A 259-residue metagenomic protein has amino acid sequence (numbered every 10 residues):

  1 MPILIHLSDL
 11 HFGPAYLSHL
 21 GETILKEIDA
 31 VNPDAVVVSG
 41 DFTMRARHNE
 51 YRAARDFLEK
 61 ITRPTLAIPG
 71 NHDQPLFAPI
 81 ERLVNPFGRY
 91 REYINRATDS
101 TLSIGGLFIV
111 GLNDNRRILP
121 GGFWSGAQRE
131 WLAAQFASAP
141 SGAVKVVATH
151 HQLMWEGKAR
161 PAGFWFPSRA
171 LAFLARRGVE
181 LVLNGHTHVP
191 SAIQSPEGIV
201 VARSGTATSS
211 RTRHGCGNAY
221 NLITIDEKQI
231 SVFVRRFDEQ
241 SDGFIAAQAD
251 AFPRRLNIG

Functional and structural regions predicted by a protein language model:
M1-I5, T101-G111, A137-V144, S195-V201: Beta-strand-turn-beta hairpins that frame and shape the catalytic cleft of phosphate-ester-processing enzymes
M1-K60, L76-F77, A97, A134: N-terminal active-site segment of His-dependent metallophosphoesterases
L7-S8, V36-D41, T65-N71, N113 (+3 more regions): Active-site neighborhood of phospho(di)ester-bond hydrolases with catalytic His/Asp-centered motifs
G13-Y16, M44-N49, N71-P79, R117-P120 (+3 more regions): Active-site environment of divalent metal-dependent phosphoester hydrolases
R52-W131, A139, F173-A175, L222: Extended active-site neighborhood of metal-dependent phosphoesterases/phosphodiesterases
S141-E156: Short acidic, glycine-rich surface-loop motifs adjacent to enzyme active sites
A159-S231: Conserved beta-sheet core of the metallophosphoesterase superfamily
I225-G259: A short C-terminal boundary segment appended to hydrolase-like catalytic domains
